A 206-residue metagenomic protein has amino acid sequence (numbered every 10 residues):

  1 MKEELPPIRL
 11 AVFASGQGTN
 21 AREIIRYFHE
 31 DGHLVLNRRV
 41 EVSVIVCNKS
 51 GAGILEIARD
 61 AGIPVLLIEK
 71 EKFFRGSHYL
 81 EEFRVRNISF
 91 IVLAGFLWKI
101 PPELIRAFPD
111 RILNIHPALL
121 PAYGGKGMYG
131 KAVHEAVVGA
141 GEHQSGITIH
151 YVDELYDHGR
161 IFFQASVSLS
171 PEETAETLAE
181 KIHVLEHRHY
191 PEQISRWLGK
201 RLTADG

Functional and structural regions predicted by a protein language model:
M1-G206: One-carbon transfer enzymes
